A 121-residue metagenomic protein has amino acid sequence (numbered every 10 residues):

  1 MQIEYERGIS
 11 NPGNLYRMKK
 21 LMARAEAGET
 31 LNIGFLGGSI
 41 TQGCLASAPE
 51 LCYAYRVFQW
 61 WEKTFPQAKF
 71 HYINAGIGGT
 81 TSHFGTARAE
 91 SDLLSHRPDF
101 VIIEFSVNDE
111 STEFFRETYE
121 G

Functional and structural regions predicted by a protein language model:
M1-L36, T41-P49, Y55-A68, S91-D99: N-terminal secretory targeting modules
Q2-I9, S39, F65, N74-T80 (+3 more regions): Cell-envelope and extracellular/periplasmic
E50, S82-G85, Y119: Conserved donor sugar-nucleotide recognition element shared by glycan-biosynthetic enzymes
F70-Y72: Generic structural signal for residues in well-ordered beta-strands
T86-E90: Distinct, well-ordered alpha-helical segments
F115-G121: Charged helix-capping and loop-helix junction motifs
